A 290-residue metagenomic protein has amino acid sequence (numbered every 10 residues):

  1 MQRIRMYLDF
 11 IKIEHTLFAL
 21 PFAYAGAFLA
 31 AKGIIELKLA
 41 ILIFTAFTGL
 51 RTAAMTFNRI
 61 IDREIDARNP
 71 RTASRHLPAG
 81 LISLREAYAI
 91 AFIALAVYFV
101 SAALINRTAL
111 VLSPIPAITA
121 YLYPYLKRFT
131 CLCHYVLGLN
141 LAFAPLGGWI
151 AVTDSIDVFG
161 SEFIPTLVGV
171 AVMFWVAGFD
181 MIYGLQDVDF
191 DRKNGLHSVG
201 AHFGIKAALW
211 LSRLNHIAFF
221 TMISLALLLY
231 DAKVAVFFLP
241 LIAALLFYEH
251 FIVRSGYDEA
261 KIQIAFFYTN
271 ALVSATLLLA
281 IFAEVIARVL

Functional and structural regions predicted by a protein language model:
M1-P21, A25: N-terminal, positively charged, Ser/Thr/Ala/Gly-biased leader segments that form transit/presequence-like amphipathic
M1-R5, M55, R59-I82, D180-I205 (+1 more regions): Cytosolic, membrane-interface loops and tails of multi-pass inner-membrane proteins
Q2, L225-L290: Extended hydrophobic alpha-helices typical of membrane-associated regions
I4-D9, T45, R75-G160, L167 (+2 more regions): Intramembrane alpha-helical segments
L20-G26, H76, L137-V152, H202 (+1 more regions): Small-residue-rich segments of transmembrane alpha-helices in multi-pass membrane proteins, especially helix faces
F22-I61, R71, F92-A103, L110-Y121 (+2 more regions): Membrane-embedded alpha-helical segments that form the functional core of polytopic membrane enzymes, especially those
A27-A31, V97-I105, L122-Y125, G148-A151 (+2 more regions): Hydrophobic alpha-helical transmembrane segments
A40-T45, R63-S113, K193-K233, F237-F238 (+1 more regions): Multi-pass membrane catalytic core of lipid/isoprenoid biosynthesis enzymes
